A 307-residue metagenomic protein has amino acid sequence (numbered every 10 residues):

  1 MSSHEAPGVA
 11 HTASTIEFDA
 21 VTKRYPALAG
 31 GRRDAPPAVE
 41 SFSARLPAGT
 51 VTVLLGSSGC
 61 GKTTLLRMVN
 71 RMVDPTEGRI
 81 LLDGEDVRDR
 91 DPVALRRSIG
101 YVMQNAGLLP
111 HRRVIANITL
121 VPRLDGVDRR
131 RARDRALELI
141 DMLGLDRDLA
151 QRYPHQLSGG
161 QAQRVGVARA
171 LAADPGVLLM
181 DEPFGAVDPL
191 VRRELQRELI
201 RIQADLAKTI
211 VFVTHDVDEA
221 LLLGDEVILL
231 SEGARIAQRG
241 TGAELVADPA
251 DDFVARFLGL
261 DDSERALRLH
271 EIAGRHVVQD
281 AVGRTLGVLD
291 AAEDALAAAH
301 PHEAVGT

Functional and structural regions predicted by a protein language model:
L55-S57: The feature captures the beta-strand-to-loop junction immediately N-terminal to the Walker
N70: Helix-to-loop junction immediately C-terminal to a conserved catalytic motif
G78-D86, L95, R135: Conserved ABC transporter NBD signature motif
D86-G100, L124, R129-R130: ABC ATPase NBD coupling module
I115-R123, R133, L137: Short helical segment in ABC ATPase nucleotide-binding domains corresponding to the A-loop/adjacent helical element
R130-D148: Conserved ABC ATPase "signature" region
Y153-L157, Q161-Q163: Conserved ABC ATPase signature
A172-G176: A short, proline-enriched helix->beta-strand linker immediately N-terminal to the Walker B motif in ABC-type P-loop
